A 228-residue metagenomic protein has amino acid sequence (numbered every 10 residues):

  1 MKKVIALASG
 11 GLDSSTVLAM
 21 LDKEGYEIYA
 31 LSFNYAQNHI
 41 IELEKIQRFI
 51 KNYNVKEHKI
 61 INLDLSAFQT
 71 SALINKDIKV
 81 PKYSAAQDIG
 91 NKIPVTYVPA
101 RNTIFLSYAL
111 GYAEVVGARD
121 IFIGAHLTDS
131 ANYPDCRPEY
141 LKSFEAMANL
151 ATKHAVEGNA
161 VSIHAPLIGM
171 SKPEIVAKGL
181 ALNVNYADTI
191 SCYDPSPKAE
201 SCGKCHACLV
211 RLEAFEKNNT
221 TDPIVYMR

Functional and structural regions predicted by a protein language model:
M1-L182: ATP-dependent adenylation/nucleotidyltransferase module used to activate substrates
G11, P195, C205, R211: Cys/His-rich metal-chelating microdomains
G158, S162, P197, P223-Y226: Residue-level signal for alpha-helical context at structural boundaries
L182-G203: Immediate flanking context of iron-sulfur cluster ligation sites
E200, H206-M227: Iron-sulfur (Fe-S) cluster-binding segments and ferredoxin-like electron-carrier domains, especially [2Fe-2S]
